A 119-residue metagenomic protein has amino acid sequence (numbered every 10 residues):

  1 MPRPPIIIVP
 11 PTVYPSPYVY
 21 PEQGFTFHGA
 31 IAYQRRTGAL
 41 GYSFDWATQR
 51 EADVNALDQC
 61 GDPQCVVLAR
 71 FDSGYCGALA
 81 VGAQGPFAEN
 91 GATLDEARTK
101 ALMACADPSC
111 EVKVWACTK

Functional and structural regions predicted by a protein language model:
M1-K119: Helix-coil modules at protein/domain termini and other flexible surface or pore-lining loops, especially C-terminal
